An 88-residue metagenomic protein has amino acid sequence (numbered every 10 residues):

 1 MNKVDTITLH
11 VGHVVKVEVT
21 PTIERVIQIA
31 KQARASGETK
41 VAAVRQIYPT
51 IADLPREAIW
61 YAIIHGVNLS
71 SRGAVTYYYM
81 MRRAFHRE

Functional and structural regions predicted by a protein language model:
M1-K3, R87-E88: Short intrinsically disordered terminal tails
N2-R45: Basic, amphipathic alpha-helix used for nucleic-acid engagement in HTH/winged-helix/SANT-Myb modules and analogous
K40, I59, A74-Y77: Alpha-helical interaction elements in eukaryotic regulators
A42-R45, P49, Y61: Solvent-exposed alpha-helical segments within well-ordered globular domains of core cellular machineries
Q46-L54, T76: Short basic-aromatic helix/loop recognition motifs at nucleic-acid and histone-peptide binding interfaces
I51-I64: Short, charged amphipathic recognition helices of the HTH superfamily and cognate SANT/SANTA-like modules
I64-T76: Short, basic interhelical loop/turn and adjoining N-cap of the next helix at nucleic-acid- or acidic-partner-contacting
Y77-E88: Short, solvent-exposed alpha-helical "recognition" segments
